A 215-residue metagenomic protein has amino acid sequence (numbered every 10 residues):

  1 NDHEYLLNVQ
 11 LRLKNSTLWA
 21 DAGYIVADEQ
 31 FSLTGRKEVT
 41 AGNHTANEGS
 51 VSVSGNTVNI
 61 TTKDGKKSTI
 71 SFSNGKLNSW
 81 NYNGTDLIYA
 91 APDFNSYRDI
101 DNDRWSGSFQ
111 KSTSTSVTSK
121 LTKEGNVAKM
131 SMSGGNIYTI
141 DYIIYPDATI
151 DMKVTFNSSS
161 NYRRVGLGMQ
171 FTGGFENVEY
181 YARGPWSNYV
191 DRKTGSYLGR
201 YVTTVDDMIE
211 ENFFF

Functional and structural regions predicted by a protein language model:
N1-D2, G55: Solvent-exposed, conformationally flexible loop/turn segments
D2-V39: Terminal connector regions
T17, F31-F215: Beta-strand/loop-rich accessory regions of lumenal/periplasmic or secreted enzymes, predominantly carbohydrate-active
